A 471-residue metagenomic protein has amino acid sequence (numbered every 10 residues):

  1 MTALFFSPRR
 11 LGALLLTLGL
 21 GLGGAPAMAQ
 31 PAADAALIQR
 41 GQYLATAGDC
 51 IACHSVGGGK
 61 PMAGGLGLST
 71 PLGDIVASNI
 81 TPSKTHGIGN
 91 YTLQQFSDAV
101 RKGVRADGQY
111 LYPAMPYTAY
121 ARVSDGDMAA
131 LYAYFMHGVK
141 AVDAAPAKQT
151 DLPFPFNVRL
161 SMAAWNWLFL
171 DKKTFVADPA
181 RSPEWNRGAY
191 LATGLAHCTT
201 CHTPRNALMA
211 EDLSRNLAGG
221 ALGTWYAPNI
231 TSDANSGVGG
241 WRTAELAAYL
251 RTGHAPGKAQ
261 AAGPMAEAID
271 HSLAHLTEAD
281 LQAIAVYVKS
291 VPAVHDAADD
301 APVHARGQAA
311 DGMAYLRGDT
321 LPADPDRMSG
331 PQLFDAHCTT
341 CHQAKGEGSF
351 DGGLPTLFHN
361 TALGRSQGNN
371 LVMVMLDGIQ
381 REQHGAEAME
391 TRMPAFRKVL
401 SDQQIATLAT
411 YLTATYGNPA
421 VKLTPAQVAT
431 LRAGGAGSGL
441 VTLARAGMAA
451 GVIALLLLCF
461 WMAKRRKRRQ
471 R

Functional and structural regions predicted by a protein language model:
T2-L37, I75-S78, A99, V104-D107 (+5 more regions): Post-cleavage N-terminal segment of exported redox proteins
A35-V56, K60-S69, M162-W167, V176-N206 (+5 more regions): Sequence/structural segment immediately N-terminal to covalent heme-attachment motifs in c-type and related
Y43-S55, S78-N79, Q94-K102, P113-P116 (+10 more regions): C-type cytochrome heme c attachment motif
A52, G59-P61, T85-I88, D98 (+12 more regions): Short loop/beta submotifs within extracellular cysteine-rich repeat domains
A63-G73, P204-G253: Active-site substrate-binding loop specific to GH73 endo-beta-N-acetylglucosaminidase modules in bacterial autolysins
L68, D74-N90, R101-G126, P146-D151 (+4 more regions): Axial heme c-ligation environment in periplasmic c-type cytochrome domains
N90-Q95, R105-Y112, P204-A210, A218-L222 (+7 more regions): Extended intrinsically disordered, low-complexity coil regions enriched in Ser, Thr, Gly, Ala and often Pro
G237, L250-A259, D270-E278, A285 (+1 more regions): Soluble mature domains adjacent to a membrane tether on cell-surface and organelle-surface proteins
